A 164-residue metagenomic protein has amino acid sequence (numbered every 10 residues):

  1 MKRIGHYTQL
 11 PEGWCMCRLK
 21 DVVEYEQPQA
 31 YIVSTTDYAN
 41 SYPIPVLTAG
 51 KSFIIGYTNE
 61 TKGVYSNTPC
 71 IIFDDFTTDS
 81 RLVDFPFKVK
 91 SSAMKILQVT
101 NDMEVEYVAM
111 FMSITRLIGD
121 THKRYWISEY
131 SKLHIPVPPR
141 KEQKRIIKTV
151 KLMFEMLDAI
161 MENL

Functional and structural regions predicted by a protein language model:
M1-A30, N40-S52, R140-L164: Non-catalytic DNA-recognition/assembly elements of restriction-modification systems
R3-G5, T36-D37, T115-R116, D120: Alpha-helical interaction segments
I4, K20-T68, D79, F85 (+1 more regions): Sequence-specific dsDNA recognition surfaces
Q9-L10, Y38, V99, M103: Residue-level detector of secondary-structure boundary/capping sites
R18-D21, V64, T68, I72 (+2 more regions): Basic, amphipathic alpha-helical recognition segments used for DNA target recognition
I55, E106, K144: Alpha-helical elements of the RecA-like P-loop NTPase motor core of helicases
